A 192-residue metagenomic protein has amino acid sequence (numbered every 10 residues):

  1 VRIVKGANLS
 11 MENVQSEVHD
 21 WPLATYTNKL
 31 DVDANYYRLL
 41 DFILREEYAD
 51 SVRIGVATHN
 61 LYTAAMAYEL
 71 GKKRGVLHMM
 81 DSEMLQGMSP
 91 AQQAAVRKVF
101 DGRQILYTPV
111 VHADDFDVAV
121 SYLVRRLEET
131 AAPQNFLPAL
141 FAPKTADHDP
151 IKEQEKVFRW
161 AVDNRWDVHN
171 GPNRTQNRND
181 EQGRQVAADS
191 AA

Functional and structural regions predicted by a protein language model:
V1-Q185: Positively charged, amphipathic and often flexible ligand-engagement surfaces
A188: Tryptophan-rich aromatic "cage" segments
A191-A192: C-terminal accessory/binding modules appended to enzymatic or scaffolding proteins
